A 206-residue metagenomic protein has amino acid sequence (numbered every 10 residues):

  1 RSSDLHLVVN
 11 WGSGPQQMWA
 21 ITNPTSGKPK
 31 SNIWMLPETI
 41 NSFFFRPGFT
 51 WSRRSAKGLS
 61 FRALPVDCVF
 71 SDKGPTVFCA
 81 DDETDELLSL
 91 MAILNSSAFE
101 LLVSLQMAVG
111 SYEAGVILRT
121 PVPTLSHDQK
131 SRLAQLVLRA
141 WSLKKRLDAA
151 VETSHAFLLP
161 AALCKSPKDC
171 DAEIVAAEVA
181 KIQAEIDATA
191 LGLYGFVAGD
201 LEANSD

Functional and structural regions predicted by a protein language model:
R1-Q135: Polybasic, glycine- and aromatic-enriched phosphate-binding surface used to engage nucleic acids
P121-D206: Non-catalytic DNA-recognition/assembly elements of restriction-modification systems
